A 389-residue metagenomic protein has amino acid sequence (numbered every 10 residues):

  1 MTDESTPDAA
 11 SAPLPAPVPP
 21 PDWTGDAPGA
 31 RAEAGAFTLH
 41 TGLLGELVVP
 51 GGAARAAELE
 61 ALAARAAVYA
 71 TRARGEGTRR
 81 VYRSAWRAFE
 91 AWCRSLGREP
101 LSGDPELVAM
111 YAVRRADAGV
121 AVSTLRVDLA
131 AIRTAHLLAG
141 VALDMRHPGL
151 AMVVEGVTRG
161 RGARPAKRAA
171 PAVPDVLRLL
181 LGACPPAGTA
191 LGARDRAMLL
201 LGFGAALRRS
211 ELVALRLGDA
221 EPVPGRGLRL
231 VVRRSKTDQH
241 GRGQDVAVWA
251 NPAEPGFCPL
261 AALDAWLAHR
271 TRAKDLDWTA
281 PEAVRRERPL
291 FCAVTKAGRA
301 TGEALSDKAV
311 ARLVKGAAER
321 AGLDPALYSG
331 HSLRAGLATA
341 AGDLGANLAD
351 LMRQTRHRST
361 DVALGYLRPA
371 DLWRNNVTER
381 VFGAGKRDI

Functional and structural regions predicted by a protein language model:
M1-I389: Extended, non-catalytic subsegments within catalytic or DNA/protein-binding/adaptor domains
